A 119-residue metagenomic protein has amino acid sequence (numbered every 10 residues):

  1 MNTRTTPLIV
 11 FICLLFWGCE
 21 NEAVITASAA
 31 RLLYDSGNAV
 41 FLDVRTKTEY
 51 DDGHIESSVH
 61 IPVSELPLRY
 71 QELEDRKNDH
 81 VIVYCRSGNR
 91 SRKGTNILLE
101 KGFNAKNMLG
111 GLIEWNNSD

Functional and structural regions predicted by a protein language model:
N2-T6, F16-A39, T48-H80, R86-D119: Rhodanese-like catalytic fold shared by cysteine-dependent sulfurtransferases and DSP/PTP-type phosphatases
P7-F11: Helix-termini ("caps") and immediately adjacent flexible loops/tails, especially at membrane-solvent interfaces
F41-D43: Structural scaffold elements adjacent to functional motifs in cytosolic proteins
